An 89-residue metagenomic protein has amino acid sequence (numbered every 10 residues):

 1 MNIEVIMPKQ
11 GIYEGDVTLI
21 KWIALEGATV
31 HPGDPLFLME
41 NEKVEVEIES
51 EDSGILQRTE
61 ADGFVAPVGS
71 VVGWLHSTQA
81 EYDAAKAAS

Functional and structural regions predicted by a protein language model:
M1-L38, S53, T59, K86-S89: Acidic, low-complexity mobile loops and tails
I20, D62-G63, T78, Y82: N-terminal low-complexity, intrinsically disordered patches enriched in charged
V30-I48, S70-A85: Short hydrophobic beta/alpha edge segments that flank linear recognition/processing sites
E42-V44, D52-G54, D62: A generic "binding-loop/recognition-motif" signal
T59-W74: PDZ-domain C-terminal substructure recognizer with occasional recognition of PDZ-binding tails
